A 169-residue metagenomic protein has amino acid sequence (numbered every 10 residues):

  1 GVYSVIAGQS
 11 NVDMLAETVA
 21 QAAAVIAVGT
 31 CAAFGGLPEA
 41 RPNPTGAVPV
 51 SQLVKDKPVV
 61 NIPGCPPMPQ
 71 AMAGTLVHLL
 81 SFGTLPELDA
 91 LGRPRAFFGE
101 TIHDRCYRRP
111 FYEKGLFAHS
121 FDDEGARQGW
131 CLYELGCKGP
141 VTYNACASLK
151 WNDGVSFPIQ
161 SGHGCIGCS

Functional and structural regions predicted by a protein language model:
G1-K150, V155-P158: Iron-sulfur-associated redox domains of electron-transfer enzymes in respiratory and anaerobic energy metabolism
G167: Short, cysteine/histidine-rich loop/knuckle motifs that typically chelate Zn2+
